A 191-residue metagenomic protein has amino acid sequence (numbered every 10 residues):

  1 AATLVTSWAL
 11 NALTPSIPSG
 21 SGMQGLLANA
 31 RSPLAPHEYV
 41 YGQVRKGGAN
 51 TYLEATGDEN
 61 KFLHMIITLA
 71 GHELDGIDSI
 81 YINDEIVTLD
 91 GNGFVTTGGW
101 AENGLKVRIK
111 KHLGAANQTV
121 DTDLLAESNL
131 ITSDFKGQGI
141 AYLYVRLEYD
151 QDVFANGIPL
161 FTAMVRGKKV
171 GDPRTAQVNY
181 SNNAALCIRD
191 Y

Functional and structural regions predicted by a protein language model:
A1-Y191: Polar, S/T/G-rich
